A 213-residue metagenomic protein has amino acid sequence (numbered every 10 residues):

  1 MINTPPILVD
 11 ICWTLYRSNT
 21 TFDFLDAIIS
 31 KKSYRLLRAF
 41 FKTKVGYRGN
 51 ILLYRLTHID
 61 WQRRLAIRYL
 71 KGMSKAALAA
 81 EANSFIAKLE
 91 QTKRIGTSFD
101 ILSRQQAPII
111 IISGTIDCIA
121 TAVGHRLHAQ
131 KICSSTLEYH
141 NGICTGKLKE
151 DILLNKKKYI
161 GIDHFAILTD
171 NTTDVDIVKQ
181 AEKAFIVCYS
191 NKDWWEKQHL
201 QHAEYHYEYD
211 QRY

Functional and structural regions predicted by a protein language model:
M1-L53: Active-site neighborhood of HAD-like aspartate-dependent phosphohydrolases
I2-N3, A80, A87-Y213: C-terminal cap/substrate-recognition subdomain and adjoining C-terminal extension of metal-dependent phosphatase-like
C12-L15, Y69, T169: Short N-terminal micro-motifs specific to bacterial/archaeal maturation and metal-cluster initiation sites
D26-L36, G49-D60, I86-T97, S113: Short, charge-rich amphipathic segments
G46-M73, L127, K131: Short, compositionally biased "basic patch" segments
W61-G96: Metal-dependent phosphoesterase signature
